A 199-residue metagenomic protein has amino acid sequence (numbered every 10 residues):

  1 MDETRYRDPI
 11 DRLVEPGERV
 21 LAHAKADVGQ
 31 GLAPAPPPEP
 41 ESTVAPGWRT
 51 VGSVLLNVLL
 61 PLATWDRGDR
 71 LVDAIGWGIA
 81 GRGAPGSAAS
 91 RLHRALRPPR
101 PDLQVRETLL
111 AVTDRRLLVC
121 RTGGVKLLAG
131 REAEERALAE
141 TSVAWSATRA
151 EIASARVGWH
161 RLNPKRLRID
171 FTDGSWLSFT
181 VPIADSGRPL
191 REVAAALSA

Functional and structural regions predicted by a protein language model:
M1-H23, K165, T172-A199: Terminal and domain-flanking low-complexity segments
M1-L110: Anionic N-terminal interaction surfaces
G31-A33, E39, K126, S178 (+1 more regions): Intrinsically disordered, low-complexity acidic/polar segments
E39-P40, A137, A195-S198: Short, charged/polar low-complexity linear motifs in solvent-exposed/disordered segments
N57-P61, G158, R188-R191: Low-complexity, flexible helical/coil segments
L62-W176, I183-A184: Phosphoinositide-binding peripheral membrane targeting modules
